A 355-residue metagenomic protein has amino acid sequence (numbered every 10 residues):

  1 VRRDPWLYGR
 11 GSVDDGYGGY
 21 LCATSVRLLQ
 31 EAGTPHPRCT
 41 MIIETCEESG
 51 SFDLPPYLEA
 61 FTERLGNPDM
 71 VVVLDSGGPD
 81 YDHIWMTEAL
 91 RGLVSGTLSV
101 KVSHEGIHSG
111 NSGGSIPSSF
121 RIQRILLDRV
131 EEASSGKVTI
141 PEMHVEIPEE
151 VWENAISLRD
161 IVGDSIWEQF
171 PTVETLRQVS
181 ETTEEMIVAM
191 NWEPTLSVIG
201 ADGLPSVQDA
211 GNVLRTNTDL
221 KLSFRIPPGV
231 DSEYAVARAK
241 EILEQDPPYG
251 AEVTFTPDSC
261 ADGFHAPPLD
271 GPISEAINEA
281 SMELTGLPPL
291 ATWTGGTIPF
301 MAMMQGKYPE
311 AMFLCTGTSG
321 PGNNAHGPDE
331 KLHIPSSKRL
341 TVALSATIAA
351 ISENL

Functional and structural regions predicted by a protein language model:
W6, G11-A89, L355: Acidic/histidine-rich catalytic neighborhood of metal-dependent amide-processing enzymes
Y8, H104-G110, V207-Q208, A325-G327: Short small-residue beta-strand/loop micro-motif enriched in glycine and branched aliphatics
V13, H104-G106, F224-S232: A generic structural motif
T24-E31, I125-R129, F224, S345-A349: Short glycine/serine- and small hydrophobic-enriched flexible loop segments
H36, N67, A89-S95, N191-E193 (+1 more regions): Short, solvent-exposed loop/turn segments at the edges of secondary structure
D80-Y81, V138-N217, R225-R238, D246 (+1 more regions): An extended, acidic, His-containing surface patch that forms the Zn2+-binding/catalytic region of metallohydrolases
W85-K101, F313-T316: Flexible glycine/proline-rich, aromatic-decorated loop/lid segments
T97-S99, S103-P171: Polar, glycine-rich mid-to-C-terminal structural blocks that act as macromolecule-binding/assembly scaffolds
